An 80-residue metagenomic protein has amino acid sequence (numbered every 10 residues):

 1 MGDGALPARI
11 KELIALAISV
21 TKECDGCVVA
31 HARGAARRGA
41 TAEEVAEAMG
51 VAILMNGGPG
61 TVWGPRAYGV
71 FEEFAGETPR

Functional and structural regions predicted by a protein language model:
M1, A15, A32-A36, G50: Amphipathic alpha-helical segments within well-ordered protein domains
M1-E12, V62-R80: Acidic, glycine/proline-rich low-complexity segments that act as flexible tails and inter-domain linkers
P7-A8, D25, A42: Alpha-helix N-cap/helix-initiation sites
R9-S19, A48-M55: Alpha-helical scaffold segments that form or flank carboxylate-/histidine-based iron centers
I14, I18-A30: Short, thiol/selenol-centered motifs that function as redox-active sites or metal-ligating centers
A30-A42, Y68-F71: Iron-sulfur (Fe-S) cluster-binding segments and ferredoxin-like electron-carrier domains, especially [2Fe-2S]
G50-A67: Short Fe-S-cluster ligation motifs
